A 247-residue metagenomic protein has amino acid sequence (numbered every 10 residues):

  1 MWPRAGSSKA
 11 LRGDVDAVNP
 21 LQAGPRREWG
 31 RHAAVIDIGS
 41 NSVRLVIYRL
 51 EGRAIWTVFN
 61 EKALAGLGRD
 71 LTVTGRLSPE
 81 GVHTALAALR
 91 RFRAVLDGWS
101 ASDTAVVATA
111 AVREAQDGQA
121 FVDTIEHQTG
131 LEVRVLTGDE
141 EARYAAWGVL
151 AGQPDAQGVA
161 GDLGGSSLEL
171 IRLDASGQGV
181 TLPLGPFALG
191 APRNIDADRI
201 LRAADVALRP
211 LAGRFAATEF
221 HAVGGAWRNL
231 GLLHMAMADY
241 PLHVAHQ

Functional and structural regions predicted by a protein language model:
W2-H32: Non-catalytic pre-domain segments flanking phosphatase-related domains
E28-G30, S40, G165, F215: A generic fold-level signal
G30-A33, I47-L50, A65-G66, D70-A101 (+2 more regions): Helical "lid/coupling" subdomains associated with nucleotide-phosphate turnover
A34-I36, A105, V159-G161: Short aromatic-hydrophobic micro-motifs that form the base-stacking/packing surface for donor nucleotide recognition
D37-S42, G161-S167, V223-A226: A short acidic Gly-Thr/Ser loop motif
G39, A108-T109: A secondary-structure boundary/capping signal
A54-T57, G179: Tryptophan-centered short beta-strand motifs
N60-A63: Short amphipathic
